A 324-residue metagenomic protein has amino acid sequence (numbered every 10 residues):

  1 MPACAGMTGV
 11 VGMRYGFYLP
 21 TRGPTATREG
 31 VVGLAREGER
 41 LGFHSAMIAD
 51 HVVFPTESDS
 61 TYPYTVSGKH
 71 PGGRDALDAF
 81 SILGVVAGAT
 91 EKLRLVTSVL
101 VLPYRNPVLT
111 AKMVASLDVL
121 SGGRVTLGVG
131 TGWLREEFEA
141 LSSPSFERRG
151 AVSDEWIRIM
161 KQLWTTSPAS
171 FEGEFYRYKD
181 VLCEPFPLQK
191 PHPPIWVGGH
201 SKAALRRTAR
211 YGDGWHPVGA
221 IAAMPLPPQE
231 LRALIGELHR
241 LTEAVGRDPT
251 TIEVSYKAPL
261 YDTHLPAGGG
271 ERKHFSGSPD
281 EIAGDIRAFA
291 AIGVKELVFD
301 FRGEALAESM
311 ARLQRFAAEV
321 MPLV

Functional and structural regions predicted by a protein language model:
T8-V324: Active-site-adjacent structural elements that line small-molecule/cofactor binding pockets in enzymes
